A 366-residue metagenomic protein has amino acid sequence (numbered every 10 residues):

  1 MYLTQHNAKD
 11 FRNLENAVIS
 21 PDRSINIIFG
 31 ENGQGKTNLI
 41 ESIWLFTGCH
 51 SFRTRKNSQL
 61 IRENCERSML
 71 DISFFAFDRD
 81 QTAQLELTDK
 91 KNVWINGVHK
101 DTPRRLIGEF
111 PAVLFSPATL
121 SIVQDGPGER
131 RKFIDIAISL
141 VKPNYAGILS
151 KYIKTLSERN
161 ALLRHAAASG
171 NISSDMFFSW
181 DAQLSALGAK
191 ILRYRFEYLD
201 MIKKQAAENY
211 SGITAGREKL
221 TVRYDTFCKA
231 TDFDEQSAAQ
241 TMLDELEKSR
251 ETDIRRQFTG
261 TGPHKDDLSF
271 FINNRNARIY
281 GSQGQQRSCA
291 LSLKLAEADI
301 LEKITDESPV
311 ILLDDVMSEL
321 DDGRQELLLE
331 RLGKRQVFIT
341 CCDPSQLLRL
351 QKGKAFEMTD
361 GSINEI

Functional and structural regions predicted by a protein language model:
M1-E31, N171-V310, E319-G323, L327-E330 (+3 more regions): Conserved NTPase motor "head" modules and their coupling/switch loops across ABC/AAA+ ATPases, GTPases, and GHKL ATPases
M1-Y2, N64-M69, E86-K90, P263-D266 (+1 more regions): A short, compositionally biased
F11, V18-I95, Y152, A166-A167 (+2 more regions): Conserved P-loop NTP-binding catalytic core
T47-E129, F133-Y145, K203, A207 (+1 more regions): Nucleotide-state sensing region of NTPase/ATPase domains
A112-L114, V337, A355-E357: Conserved beta-strand scaffold positions in the cores of enzyme catalytic domains, especially in NTP/NDP-utilizing
S121-A215: An accessory alpha-helical subdomain
I136, S345-M358: Short regulatory helix/loop adjacent to the ATP-binding pocket of P-loop NTPases
D314-V316: Walker B catalytic acidic pair
